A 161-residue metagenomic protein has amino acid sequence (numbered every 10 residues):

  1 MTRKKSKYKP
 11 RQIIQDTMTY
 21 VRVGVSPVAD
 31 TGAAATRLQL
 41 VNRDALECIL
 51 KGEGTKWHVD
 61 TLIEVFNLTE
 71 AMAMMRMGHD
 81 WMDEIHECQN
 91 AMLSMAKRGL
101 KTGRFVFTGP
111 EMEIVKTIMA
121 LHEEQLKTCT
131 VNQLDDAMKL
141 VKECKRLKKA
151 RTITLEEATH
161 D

Functional and structural regions predicted by a protein language model:
M1-R22: Short Lys/Arg-rich cationic patches that frequently serve as NLS/NoLS or arginine-rich RNA/DNA-binding motifs
K5, I13, P27, E143 (+1 more regions): Intrinsic disorder/low-complexity signature
P10-R11, M18, L38, L62 (+2 more regions): Low-complexity, intrinsically disordered short peptide segments enriched in small/polar/basic residues
T17-G54, H79-V106, L147, R151-T154: Short, flexible domain-boundary/linker segments around small modular repeats
R22, T31-A33, E53-A71, T117-L121: Long, non-globular targeting/processing and low-complexity regions
T61-S94, A120, E124-K145: Extended intrinsically disordered, low-complexity coil regions enriched in Ser, Thr, Gly, Ala and often Pro
G103-D161: Amphipathic alpha-helical binding modules
